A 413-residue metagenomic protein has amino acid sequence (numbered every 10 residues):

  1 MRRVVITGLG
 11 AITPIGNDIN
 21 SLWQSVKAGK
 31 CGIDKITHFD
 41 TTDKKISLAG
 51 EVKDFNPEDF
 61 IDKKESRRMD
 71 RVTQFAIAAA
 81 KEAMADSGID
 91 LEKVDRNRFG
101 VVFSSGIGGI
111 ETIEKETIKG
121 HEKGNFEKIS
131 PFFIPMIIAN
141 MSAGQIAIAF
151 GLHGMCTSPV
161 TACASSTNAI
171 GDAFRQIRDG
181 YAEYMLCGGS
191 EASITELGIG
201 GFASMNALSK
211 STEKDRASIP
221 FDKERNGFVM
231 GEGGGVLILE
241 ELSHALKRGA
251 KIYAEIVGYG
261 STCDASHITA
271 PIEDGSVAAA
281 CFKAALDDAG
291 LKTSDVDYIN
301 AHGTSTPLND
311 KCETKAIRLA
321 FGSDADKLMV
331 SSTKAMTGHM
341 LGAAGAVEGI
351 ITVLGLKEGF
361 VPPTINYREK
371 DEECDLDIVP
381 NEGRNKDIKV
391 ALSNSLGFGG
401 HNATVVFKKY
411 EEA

Functional and structural regions predicted by a protein language model:
M1-E65, S87, S243-Y253, I350-T364 (+1 more regions): ACP-dependent fatty acid/polyketide chain-elongation machinery
R3-T7, K30-D34, E213-A289, Y298 (+1 more regions): Condensing-enzyme catalytic core mediating Claisen C-C bond formation in acyl metabolism
I6, K27-T161, S190-I199, T293-N309: Conserved beta-ketoacyl condensing-enzyme motif
G8, V26, A80, V101 (+10 more regions): Conserved small-residue
A76-I89, A139-A143, A147-F150, M155-E191 (+3 more regions): Active-site-proximal alpha-helical scaffold in enzymes
A83-D95, A245-A250, F282-Y298, A320-D324: Phosphate/pyrophosphate-binding loops at sites that engage ATP/ADP/AMP, CoA/4′-phosphopantetheine, polyphosphate
K123-S130, G171, R175, E191-K247 (+3 more regions): Glycine-/small-residue-rich "gating" segment that lines the acyl/pantetheine channel and substrate pocket
Y181-N226, Y259-E273, G303-D310, K327-D377: Acyl-CoA/ACP chain-elongation machinery
